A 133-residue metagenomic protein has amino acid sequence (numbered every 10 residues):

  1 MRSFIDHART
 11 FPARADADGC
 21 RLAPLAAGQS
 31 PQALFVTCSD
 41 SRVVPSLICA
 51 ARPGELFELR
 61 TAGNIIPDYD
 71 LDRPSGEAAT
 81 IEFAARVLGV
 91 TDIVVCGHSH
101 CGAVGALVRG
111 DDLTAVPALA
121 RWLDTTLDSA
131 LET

Functional and structural regions predicted by a protein language model:
M1-P31, N64-T91, G102-T133: Divalent-metal-activated hydrolytic enzyme cores
D18, F35, R52-P53: Short hydrophobic/aromatic-rich motifs at helix boundaries and adjacent loops
Q29-S39, V43-S46: Conserved H-X4-D acyltransferase segment
Q32-L34, E55-F57, T91-V94: Structural motif
V36-C38, R60, V94-H98: Short beta-strand segments
D40-R42, H98-A103: Gly/Ser/Thr-rich loops at beta-strand to alpha-helix junctions that form or flank small-molecule/cofactor-binding
R42-A62: Catalytic core of membrane glycerolipid acyltransferases/transacylases, capturing the structured, soluble-facing
